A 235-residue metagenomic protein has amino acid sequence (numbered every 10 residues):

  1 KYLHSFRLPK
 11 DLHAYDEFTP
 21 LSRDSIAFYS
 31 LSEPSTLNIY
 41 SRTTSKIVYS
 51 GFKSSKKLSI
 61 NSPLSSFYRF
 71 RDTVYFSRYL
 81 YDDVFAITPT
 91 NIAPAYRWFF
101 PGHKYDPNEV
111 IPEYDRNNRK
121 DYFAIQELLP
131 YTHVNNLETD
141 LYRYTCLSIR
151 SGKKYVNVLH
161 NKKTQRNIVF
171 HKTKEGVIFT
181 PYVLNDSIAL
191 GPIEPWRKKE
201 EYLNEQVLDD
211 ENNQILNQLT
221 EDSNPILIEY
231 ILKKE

Functional and structural regions predicted by a protein language model:
K1-H4, S45-V48, N91-P94, T164-I168: Beta-strand initiation motifs
K1-N38, K46-S59: Asp-box/WD-like beta-propeller blade repeats and closely related beta-sheet repeat scaffolds
D11-E17, K57-R69, E127-T132: Short coil-to-beta transitions that initiate beta-strands within beta-rich domains
T19, R23-L31, L37-N38, S66-A86 (+4 more regions): Short beta-strand elements that form the blades of beta-propeller/WD-repeat-like and other beta-sheet-rich scaffold
S35-N38, D82-D83, V156-V158, I226-I228: A short loop-to-beta-strand structural motif that recurs across blades of beta-propeller domains
Y40-S45, I87-N91, L159-T164, K233: Short loop/turn segments that connect beta-strands within beta-propeller blades
K56-S59, P94-H133, N157, N161-I188 (+2 more regions): Conserved blade-ending motifs and adjacent loop-strand segments that build the rim/top face of beta-propeller domains
Y96-R97, H103-K104, F123-Y131, N204-E235: Sequence/structural signature of beta-propeller modules and their immediately flanking N-terminal secretory/stalk
